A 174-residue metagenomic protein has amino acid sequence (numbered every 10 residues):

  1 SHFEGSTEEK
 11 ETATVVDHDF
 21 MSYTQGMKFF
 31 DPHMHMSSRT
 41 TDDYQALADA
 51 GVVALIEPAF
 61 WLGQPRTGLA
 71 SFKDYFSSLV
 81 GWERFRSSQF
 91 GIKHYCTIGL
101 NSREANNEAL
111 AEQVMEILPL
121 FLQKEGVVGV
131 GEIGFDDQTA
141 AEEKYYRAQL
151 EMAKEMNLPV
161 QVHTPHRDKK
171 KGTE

Functional and structural regions predicted by a protein language model:
S1-E174: Mid-domain alpha/beta scaffold segments of enzyme catalytic cores
